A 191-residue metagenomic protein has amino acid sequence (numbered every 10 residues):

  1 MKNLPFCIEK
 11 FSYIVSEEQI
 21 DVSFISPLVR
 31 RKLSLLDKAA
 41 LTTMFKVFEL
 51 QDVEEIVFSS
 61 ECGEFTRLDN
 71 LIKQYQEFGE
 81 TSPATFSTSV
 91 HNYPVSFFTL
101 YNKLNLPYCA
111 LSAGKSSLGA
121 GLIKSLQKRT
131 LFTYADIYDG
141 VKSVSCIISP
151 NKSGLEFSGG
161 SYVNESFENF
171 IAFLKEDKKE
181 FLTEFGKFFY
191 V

Functional and structural regions predicted by a protein language model:
M1-V191: Conserved "HGTGT" condensation-loop signature of ketosynthase/thiolase-family condensing enzymes that catalyze
